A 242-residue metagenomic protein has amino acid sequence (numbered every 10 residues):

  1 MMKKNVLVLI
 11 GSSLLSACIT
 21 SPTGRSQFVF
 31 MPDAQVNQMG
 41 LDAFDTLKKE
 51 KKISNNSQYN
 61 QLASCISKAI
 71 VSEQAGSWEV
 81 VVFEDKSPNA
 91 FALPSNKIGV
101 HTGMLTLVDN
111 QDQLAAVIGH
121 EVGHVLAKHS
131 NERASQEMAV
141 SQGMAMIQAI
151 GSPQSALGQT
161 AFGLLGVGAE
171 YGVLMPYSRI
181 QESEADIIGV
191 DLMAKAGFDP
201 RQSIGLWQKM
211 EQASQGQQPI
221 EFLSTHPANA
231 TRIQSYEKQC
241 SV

Functional and structural regions predicted by a protein language model:
M1-M2: N-terminal secretory signal peptides that target proteins for export/translocation
N5-V6, C18-V242: A Zn2+-metalloprotease active-site environment signal
